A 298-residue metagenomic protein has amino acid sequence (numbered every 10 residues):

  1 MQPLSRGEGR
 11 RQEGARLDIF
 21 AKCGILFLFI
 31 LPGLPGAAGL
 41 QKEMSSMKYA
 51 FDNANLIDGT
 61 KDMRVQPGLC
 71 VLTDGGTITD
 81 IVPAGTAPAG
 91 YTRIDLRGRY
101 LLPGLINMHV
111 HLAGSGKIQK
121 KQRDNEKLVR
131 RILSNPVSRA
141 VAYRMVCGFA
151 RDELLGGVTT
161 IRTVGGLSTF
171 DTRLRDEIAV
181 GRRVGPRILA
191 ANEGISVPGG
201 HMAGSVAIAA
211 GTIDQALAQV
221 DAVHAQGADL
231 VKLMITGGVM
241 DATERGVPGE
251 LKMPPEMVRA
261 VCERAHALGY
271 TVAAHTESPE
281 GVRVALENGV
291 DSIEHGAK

Functional and structural regions predicted by a protein language model:
L26-F29, G39-P88, R99-L102: N-terminal metal-binding scaffold of metallo-dependent hydrolase/deaminase domains
A54, V71, G76, G98 (+8 more regions): Divalent metal-coordination and catalytic microenvironments
Y100-E177, N288: Metal-associated gating/positioning segment near the N- to mid-region
G114-A142, V184, N192, S196-G204 (+1 more regions): Active-site gating loops and adjacent loop-to-helix segments of metal-dependent hydrolytic enzymes
N135-P136, M145-D171, G185-S196, A228-A242 (+2 more regions): Divalent metal-dependent hydrolysis catalytic cores, especially in the metallo-beta-lactamase
A142-A150, G211-V223, E277-G281: Short, acidic/polar
P198, G237-K298: Active-site core of metal-dependent hydrolases
